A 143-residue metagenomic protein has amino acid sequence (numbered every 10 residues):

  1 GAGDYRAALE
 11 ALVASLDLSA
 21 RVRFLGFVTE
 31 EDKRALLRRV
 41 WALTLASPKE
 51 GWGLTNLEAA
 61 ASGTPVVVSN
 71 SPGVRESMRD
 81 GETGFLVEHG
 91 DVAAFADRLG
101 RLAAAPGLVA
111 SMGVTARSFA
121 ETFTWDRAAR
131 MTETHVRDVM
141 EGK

Functional and structural regions predicted by a protein language model:
A7-V28: Nucleotide-activated donor-binding/catalytic signature segment of Leloir-type glycosyltransferases, i.e., the conserved
F27-V28, A35-V40: Short alpha-helical donor nucleotide-sugar binding micro-motif in glycosyltransferases
L43-T44: A short hydrophobic beta-strand element within the catalytic core of glycosyltransferases that build diverse glycans
P48: Aromatic "clamp/platform" in nucleotide-sugar-dependent glycosyltransferases that forms part of the donor/acceptor
P65-V68, M78: Short hydrophobic beta-strand element within catalytic cores of glycosyltransferases and related nucleotide-activated
D80-G81, F85-V92, R101-P106: Conserved acidic donor-binding segment of nucleotide-sugar-dependent glycosyltransferases
A94, R101, L108-T122, M131-T134: A short, well-ordered alpha-helix in the C-terminal region of glycosyltransferases
W125-K143: C-terminal alpha-helical cap of glycosyltransferases
